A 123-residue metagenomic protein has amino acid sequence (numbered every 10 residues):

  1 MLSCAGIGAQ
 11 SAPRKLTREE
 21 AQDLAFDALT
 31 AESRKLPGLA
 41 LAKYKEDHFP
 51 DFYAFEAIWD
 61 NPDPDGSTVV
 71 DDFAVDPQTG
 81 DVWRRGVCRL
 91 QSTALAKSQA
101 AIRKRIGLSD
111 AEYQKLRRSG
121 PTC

Functional and structural regions predicted by a protein language model:
S3-P13: Bacterial Sec-dependent signal peptides at the C-terminal "C-region" and cleavage site
C4-A5, D27, A111, S119: Low-complexity, intrinsically disordered/propeptide-like segments
G8-Q10, A40, T68, C88 (+2 more regions): Compositionally biased, intrinsically disordered low-complexity regions
S11-Y44, R105-Y113: Short, non-transmembrane alpha-helical segments in secretory-pathway proteins
S33-W83: Exposed beta-strand-loop-beta-strand "reactive/processing" segments of non-cytosolic proteins
G86-C123: C-terminal partner/receptor-binding element of secreted or periplasmic proteins
